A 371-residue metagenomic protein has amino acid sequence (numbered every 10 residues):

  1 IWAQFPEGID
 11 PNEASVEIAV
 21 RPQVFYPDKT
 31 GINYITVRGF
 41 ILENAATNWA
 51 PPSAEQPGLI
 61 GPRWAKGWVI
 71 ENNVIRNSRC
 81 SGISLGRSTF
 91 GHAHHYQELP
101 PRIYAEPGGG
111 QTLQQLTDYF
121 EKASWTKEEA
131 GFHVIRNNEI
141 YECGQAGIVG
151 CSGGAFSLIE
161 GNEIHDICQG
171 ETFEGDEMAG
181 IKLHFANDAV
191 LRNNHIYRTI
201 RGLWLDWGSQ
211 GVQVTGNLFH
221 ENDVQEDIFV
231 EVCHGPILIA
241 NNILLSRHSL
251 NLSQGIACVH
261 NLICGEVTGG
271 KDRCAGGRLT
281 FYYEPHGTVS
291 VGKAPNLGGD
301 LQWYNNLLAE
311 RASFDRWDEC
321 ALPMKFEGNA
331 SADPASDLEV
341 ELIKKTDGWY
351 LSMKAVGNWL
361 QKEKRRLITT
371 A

Functional and structural regions predicted by a protein language model:
W2-S15, V20-P22, Y26-N48, K66-R76 (+2 more regions): Parallel beta-helix/beta-solenoid
F25, T47-R63, R79-A371: Glycine- and acidic/polar-rich repeat regions and solenoidal domains
